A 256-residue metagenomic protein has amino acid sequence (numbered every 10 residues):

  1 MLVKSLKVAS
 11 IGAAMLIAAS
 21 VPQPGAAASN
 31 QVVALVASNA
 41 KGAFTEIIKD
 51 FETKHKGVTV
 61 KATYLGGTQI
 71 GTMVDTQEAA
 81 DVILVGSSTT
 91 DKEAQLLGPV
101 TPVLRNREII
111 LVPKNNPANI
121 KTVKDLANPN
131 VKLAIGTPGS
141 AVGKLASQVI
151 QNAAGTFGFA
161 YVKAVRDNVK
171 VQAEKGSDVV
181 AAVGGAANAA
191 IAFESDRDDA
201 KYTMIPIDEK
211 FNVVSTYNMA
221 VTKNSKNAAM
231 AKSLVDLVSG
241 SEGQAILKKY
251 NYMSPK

Functional and structural regions predicted by a protein language model:
M1-I11: Bacterial N-terminal signal peptides that target proteins for export
S10-S20: Bacterial N-terminal signal peptides
A19-A27: Intrinsically disordered, low-complexity segments of exported/surface proteins
A26-K54, T59-T63, T68-T76, V85-Q95 (+2 more regions): Exported/periplasmic ABC-transporter solute-binding proteins
E78-A80: Short acidic/histidine-rich motifs immediately flanking catalytic phosphotransfer sites in two-component signaling
